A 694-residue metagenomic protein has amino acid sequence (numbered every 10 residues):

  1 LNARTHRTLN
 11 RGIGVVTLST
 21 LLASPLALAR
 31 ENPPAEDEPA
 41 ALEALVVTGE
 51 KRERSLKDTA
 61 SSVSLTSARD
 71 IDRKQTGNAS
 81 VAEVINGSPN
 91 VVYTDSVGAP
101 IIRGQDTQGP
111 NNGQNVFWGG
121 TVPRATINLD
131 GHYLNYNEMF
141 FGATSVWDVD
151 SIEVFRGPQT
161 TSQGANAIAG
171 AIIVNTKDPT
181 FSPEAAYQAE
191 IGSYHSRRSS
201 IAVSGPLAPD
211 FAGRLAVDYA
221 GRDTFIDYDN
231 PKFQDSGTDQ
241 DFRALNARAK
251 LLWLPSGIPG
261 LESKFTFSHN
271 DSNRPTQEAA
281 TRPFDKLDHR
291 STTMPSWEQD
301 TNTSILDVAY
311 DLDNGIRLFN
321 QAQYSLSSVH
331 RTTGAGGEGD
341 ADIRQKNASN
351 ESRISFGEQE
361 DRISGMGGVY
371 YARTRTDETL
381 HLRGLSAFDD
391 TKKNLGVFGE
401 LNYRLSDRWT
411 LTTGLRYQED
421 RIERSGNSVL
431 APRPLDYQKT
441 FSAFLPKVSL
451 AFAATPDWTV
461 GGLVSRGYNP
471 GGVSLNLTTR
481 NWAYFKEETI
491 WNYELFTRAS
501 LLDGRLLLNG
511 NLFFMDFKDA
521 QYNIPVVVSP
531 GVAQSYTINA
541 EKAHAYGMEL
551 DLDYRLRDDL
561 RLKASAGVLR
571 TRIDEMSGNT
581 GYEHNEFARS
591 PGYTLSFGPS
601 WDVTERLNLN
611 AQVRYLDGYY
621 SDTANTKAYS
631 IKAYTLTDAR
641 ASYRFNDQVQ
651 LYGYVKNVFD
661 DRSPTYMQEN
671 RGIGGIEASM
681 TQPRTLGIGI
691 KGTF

Functional and structural regions predicted by a protein language model:
P33-E38, V46-V97, I101-I102, N112-N115 (+4 more regions): N-terminal plug
A44, V81, P100-I101, V116 (+5 more regions): N-terminal periplasmic accessory domains that precede and gate Gram-negative outer-membrane beta-barrel machines
Q114-G119, P123-R156: Short acidic/polar hinge/loop motifs at secondary-structure boundaries that mediate gating or recognition
E184-A186, I191-R222, I226-D227, P231-R274 (+9 more regions): Transmembrane beta-barrel wall of Gram-negative outer-membrane proteins
S236, Q240-G365, V369-R373, L507-N509: Outer-membrane beta-barrel domain signature, strongest for Gram-negative TonB-dependent receptors and also present
D307-D311, I316-T333, A453, T459-S465 (+5 more regions): Membrane-embedded beta-barrel scaffold of Gram-negative outer-membrane proteins
L411, F514-D516, I538-A624, K691-T693: Gram-negative outer-membrane beta-barrel transporters
D516, Y615-S621, S642-F694: C-terminal beta-signal and adjacent terminal beta-strands/loops of Gram-negative outer-membrane beta-barrel proteins
